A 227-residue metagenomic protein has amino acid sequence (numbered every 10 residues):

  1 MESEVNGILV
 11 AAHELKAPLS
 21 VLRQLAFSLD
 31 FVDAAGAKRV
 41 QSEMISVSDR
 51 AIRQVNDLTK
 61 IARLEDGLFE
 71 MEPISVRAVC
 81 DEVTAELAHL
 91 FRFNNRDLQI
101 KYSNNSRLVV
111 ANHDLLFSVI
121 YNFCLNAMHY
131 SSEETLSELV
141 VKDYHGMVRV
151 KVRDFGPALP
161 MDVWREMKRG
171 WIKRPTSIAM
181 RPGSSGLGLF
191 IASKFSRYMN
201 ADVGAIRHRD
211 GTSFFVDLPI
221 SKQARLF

Functional and structural regions predicted by a protein language model:
V10, E14-A17, S131: Residue-level recognition of the "H+4" position in the DHp/HisKA helix of two-component sensor histidine kinases
V21-A35, L64: Conserved C-terminal segment of the DHp
S46-Q54: Short alpha-helical segment of the dimerization/phosphotransfer core of two-component systems
E65-E70, L108-A111: Conserved micro-motifs of the catalytic ATP-binding
F91-I100: Short conserved segments within the C-terminal catalytic ATPase subdomain
L159-K173: Short conserved segment of the HATPase_c
N200-A201: Conserved glycine-rich
